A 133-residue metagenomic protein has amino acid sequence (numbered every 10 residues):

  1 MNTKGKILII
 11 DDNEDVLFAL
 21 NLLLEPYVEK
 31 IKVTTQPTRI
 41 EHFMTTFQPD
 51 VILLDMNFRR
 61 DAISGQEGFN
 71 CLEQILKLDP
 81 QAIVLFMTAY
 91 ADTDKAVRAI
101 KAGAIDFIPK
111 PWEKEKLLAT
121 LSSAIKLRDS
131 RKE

Functional and structural regions predicted by a protein language model:
M1-L8, E14, K32, Q36-T38: Non-catalytic signal-transmission and effector/linker regions of two-component phosphorelay proteins
E14-V33: Two-component/phosphorelay signaling modules centered on CheY-like receiver
V33-V51: Acidic, metal-coordinating helix/loop segments flanking the phosphotransfer/catalytic sites of two-component signaling
N57, D61-P80: Short amphipathic alpha-helix used as the core "switch/output" element in two-component signaling
D94, W112-S122: C-terminal output helix
S122-E133: The C-terminal output helix
